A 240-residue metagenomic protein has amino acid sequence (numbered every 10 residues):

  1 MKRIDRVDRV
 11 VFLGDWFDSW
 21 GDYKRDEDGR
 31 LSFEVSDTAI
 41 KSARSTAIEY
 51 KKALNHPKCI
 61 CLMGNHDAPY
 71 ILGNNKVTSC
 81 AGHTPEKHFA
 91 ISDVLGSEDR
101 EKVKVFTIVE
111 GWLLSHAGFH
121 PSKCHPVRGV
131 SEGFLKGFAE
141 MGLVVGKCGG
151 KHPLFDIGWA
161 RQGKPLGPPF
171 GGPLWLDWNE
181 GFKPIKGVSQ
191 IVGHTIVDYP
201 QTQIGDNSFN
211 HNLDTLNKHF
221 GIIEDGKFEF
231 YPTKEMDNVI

Functional and structural regions predicted by a protein language model:
M1-V94: Core catalytic region of metal-dependent phosphoesterases/phosphodiesterases, especially metallo-beta-lactamase-like
R3-V7, L54-H56, I108, G181-G187 (+1 more regions): Flexible, charged surface loops at secondary-structure boundaries
V10-D15, C61-N65, S115, S189-T195 (+1 more regions): Active-site neighborhood of phospho(di)ester-bond hydrolases with catalytic His/Asp-centered motifs
D18-D22, A68-G73, S115, P121-H125 (+2 more regions): Short catalytic/ligand-binding loop motif for oxyanion handling, primarily in non-cytosolic enzymes, centered on
S45-N65, R161-K186: N-terminal short leaders/motifs
N55-K58, A90-V103, K186, G205-F209: A short helix-to-beta-strand connector/capping loop
G82-F89, V103-K183: Active-site-proximal loop/helix segment associated with metal-binding centers of metalloenzymes
G172-I240: Conserved beta-sheet core of the metallophosphoesterase superfamily
